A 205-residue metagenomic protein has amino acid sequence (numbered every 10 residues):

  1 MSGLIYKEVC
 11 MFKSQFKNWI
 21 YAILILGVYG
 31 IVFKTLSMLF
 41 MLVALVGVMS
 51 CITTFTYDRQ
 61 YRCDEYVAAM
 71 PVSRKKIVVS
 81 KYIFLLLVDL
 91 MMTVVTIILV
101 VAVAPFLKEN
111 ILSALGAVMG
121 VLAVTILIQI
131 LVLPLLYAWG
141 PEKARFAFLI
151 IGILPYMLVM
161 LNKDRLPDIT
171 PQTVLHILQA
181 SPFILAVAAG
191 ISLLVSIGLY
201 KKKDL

Functional and structural regions predicted by a protein language model:
M1-R62, S80-L205: Hydrophobic alpha-helical transmembrane segments of membrane proteins
K76-V78: Alpha-helix N-cap/helix-start motif at helix boundaries, enriched for small hydrophobics
